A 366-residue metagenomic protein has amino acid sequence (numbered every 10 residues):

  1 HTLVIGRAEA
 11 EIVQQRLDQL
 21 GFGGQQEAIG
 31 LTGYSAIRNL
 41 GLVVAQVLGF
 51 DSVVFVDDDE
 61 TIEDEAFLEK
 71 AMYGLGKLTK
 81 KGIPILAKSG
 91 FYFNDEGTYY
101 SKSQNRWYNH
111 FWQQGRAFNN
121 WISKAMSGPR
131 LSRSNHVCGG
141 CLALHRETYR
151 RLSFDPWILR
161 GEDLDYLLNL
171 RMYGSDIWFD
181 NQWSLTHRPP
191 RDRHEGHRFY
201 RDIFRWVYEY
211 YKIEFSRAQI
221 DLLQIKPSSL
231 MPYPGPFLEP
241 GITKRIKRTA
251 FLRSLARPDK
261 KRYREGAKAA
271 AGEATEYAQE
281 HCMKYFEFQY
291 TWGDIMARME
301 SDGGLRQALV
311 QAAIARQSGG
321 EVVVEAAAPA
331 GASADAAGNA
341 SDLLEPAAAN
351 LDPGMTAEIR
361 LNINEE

Functional and structural regions predicted by a protein language model:
H1-V44: Active-site-proximal specificity loops/subdomain of glycosyltransferases
F50-E63: Short beta-strand-to-loop acidic/aromatic patch adjacent to the donor-nucleotide binding site
E65-A87: Conserved donor-nucleotide/metal-binding helix-loop-beta segment in metal-dependent transferases, i.e., the alpha-helix
G82-N105: Short beta-strand-to-loop element that shapes/binds the nucleotide-sugar donor at the catalytic cleft/hinge
S123-A143: A recurrent flexible, glycine/aromatic-enriched loop bordering the glycosyltransferase active site that acts as
L159-Y166: Acidic donor-binding loop at a coil-to-helix junction in glycosyltransferase catalytic cores that engages
Y173-D176, D180-R198: Active-site donor/metal-binding and catalytic loop motifs of nucleotide-sugar-dependent glycosylation enzymes
F204-E366: Terminal low-complexity segments of carbohydrate-biosynthetic enzymes
